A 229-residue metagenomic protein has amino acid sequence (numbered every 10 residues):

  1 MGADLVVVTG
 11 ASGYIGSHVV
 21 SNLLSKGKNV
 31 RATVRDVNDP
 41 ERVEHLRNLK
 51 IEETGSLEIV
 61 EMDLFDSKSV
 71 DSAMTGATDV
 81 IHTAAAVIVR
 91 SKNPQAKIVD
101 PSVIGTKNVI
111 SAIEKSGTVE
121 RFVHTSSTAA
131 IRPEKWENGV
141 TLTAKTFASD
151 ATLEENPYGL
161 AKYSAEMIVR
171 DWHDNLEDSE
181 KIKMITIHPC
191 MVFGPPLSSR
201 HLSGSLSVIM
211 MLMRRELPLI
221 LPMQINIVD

Functional and structural regions predicted by a protein language model:
G2-V30: N-terminal Rossmann NAD(P)H-binding glycine-rich loop of SDR-like oxidoreductase domains
V8-T9, H82, V123-S126, I185-M191: Structural signature of the Rossmann-like NAD(P)-dependent dehydrogenase/reductase core
D36-I104: NAD(P)H-binding glycine-rich loop region in Rossmannoid oxidoreductase-like domains and their noncatalytic homologs
D66, G105-N108, S164-A165, D229: Conserved cofactor-binding/catalytic machinery of classical short-chain dehydrogenase/reductase
A86, K92-Y158, E177, I185: Conserved Rossmann-fold NAD(P)-dependent oxidoreductase catalytic core, especially the SDR/UDP-sugar
A161: Active-site helix of classical SDR
L176-V228: NAD(P)-dependent short-chain dehydrogenase/reductase
